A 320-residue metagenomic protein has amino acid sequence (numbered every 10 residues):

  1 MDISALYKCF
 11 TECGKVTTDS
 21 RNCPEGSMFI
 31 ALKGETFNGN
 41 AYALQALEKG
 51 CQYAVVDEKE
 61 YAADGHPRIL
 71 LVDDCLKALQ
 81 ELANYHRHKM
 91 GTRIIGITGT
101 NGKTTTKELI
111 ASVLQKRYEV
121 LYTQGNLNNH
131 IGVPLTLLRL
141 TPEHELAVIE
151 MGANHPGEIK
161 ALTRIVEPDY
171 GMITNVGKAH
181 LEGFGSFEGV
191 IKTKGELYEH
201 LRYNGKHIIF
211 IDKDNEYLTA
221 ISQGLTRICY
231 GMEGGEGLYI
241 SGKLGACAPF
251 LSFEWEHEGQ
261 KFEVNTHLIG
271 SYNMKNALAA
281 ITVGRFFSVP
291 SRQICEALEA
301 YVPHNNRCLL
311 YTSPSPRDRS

Functional and structural regions predicted by a protein language model:
M1-E81, Y85, I269, V289-R292: N-terminal leader/targeting and accessory segments in enzymes
T18-D19, A31-K33, Y122-Q124, I149 (+2 more regions): Thr-Gly-centered strand-to-loop micro-motif
N22-C23, D74-L79, N129, E233-Y239 (+1 more regions): A short acidic, often aromatic-flanked loop/helix-cap motif at beta-alpha or helix-coil junctions that lines enzyme
A43, K107-A111, I281, C295: A generic structural signal for short, well-ordered alpha-helical segments in conserved domains
D57-G65, M172-L310: Acidic, Mg2+-coordinating active-site environments of NTP-dependent enzymes
K77-K213, Y217-T226, G284-F287: Phosphate-binding loop of NTP-binding sites
Y311-D318: Conserved small/polar residues in nucleotide/adenosyl-binding loops
